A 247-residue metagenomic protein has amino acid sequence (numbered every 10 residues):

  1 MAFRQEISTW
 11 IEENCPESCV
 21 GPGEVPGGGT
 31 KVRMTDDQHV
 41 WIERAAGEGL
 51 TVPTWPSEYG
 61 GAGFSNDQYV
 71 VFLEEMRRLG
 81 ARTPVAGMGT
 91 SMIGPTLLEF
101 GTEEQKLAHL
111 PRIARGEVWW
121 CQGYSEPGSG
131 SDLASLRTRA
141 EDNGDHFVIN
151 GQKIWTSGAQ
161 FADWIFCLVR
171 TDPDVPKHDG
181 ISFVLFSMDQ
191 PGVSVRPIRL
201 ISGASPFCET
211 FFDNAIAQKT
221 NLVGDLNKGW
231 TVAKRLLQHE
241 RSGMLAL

Functional and structural regions predicted by a protein language model:
M1-G87, E104-R115, G128, L245: Amphipathic, small/basic residue-rich leader segments at the start of a protein or domain
F3, G192-L247: Glycine-rich beta->alpha junctions and the first turn(s) of the following alpha-helix
I11, T102, V184, F212: Residue-level signal for inorganic ion chemistry
G49, F72-R77, V169, L185-P191 (+1 more regions): Short Ser/Thr-interspersed hydrophobic loop/turn segments at strand-loop and sheet-helix junctions that line or gate
S91-F100: Helix-loop "lid/cap" segments that line or gate small-molecule binding pockets
G116-Y124: A short, Trp-centered hydrophobic/proline-enriched beta-strand micro-motif
S129-D132, F147: Hydrophobic, small-residue-rich alpha-helical packing segments that form membrane-like cores
R137, H146, N150-V195: A short core secondary-structure module
